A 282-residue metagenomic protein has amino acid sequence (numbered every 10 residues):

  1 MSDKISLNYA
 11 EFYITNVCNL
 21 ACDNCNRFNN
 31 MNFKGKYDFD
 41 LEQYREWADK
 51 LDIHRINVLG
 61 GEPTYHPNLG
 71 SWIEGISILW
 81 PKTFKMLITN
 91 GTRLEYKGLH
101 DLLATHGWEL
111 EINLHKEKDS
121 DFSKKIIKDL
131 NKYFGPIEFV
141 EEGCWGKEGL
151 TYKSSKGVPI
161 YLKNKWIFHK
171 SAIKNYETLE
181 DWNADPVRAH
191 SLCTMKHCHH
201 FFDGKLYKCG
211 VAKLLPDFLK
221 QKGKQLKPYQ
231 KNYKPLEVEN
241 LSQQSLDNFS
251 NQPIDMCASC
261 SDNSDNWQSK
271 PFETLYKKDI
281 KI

Functional and structural regions predicted by a protein language model:
M1-T89, R93-L99, I282: Conserved alpha-helical substructure of the radical SAM core
I5, L51, T105-H106, D255: Structured loop/turn residues at beta-strand edges in well-structured enzyme cores
K34, Y96, D119-D121, K213 (+2 more regions): Intrinsically disordered, low-complexity acidic/polar segments
G35-D40, E95, I126, W182 (+1 more regions): General structural signal for secondary-structure boundaries
Q43, G98, K125, Q244-S245 (+1 more regions): Exposed alpha-helical structural elements
H66-H197, F201-D203, Y207: Conserved AdoMet/S-adenosylmethionine-binding subsite of the radical SAM
A172-I282: Accessory C-terminal segments flanking Radical SAM cores
